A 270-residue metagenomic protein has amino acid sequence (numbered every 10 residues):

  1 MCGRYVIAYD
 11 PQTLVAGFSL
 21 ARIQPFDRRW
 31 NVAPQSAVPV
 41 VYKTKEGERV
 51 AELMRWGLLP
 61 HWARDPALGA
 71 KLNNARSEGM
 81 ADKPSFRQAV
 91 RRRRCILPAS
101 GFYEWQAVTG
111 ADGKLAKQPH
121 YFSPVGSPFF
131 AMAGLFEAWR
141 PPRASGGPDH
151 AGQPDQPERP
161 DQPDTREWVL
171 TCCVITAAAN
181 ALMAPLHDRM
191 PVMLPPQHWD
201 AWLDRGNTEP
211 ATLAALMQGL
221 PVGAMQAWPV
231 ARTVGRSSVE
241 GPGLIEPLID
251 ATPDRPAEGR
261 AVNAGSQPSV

Functional and structural regions predicted by a protein language model:
M1-V270: Short linear sequence motif anchored by a di-proline
